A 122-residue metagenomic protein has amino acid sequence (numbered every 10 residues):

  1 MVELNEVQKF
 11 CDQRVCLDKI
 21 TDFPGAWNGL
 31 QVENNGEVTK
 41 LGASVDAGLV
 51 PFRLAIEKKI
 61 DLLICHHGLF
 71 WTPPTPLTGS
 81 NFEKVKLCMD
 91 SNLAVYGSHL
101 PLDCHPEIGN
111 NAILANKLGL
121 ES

Functional and structural regions predicted by a protein language model:
M1-S122: Hydrophobic structural segments
